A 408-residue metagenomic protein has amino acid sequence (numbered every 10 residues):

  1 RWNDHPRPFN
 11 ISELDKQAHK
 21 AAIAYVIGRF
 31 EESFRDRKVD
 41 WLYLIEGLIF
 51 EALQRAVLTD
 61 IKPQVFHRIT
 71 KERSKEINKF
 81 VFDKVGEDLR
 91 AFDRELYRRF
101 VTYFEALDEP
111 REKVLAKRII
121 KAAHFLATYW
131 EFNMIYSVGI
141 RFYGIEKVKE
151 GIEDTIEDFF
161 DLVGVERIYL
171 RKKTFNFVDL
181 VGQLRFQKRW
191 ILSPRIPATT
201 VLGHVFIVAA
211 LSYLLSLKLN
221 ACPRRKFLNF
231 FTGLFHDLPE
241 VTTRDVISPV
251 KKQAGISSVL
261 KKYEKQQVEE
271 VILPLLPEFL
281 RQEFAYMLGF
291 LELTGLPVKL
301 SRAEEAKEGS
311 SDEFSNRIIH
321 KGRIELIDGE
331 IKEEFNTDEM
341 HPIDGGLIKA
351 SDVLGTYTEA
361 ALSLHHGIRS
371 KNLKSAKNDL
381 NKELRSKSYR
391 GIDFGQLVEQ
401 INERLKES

Functional and structural regions predicted by a protein language model:
R1-S408: Alpha-helical, largely C-terminal catalytic domains that coordinate divalent metal ions via clustered Asp/Glu/His
